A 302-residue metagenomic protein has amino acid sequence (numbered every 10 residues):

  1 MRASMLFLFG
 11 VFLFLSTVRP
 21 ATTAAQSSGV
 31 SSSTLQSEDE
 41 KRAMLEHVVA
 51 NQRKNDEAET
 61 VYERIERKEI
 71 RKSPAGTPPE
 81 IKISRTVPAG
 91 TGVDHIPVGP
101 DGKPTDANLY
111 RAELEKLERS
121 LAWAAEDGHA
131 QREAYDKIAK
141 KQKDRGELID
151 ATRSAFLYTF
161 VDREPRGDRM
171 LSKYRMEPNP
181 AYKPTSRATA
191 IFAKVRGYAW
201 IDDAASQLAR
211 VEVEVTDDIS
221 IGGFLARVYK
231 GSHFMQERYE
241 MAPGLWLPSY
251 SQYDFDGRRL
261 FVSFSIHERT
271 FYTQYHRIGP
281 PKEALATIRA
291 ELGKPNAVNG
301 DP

Functional and structural regions predicted by a protein language model:
M1-S4: Positively charged n-region of N-terminal signal peptides that target proteins for export
L6-R19: Bacterial N-terminal signal peptides
T17-S28: Signal peptide processing junction and immediate N-terminal pro/mature segment of secreted/exported proteins
Q26-R196, D203-A209, E214-S232, E240-P248 (+1 more regions): Structured extracytoplasmic
